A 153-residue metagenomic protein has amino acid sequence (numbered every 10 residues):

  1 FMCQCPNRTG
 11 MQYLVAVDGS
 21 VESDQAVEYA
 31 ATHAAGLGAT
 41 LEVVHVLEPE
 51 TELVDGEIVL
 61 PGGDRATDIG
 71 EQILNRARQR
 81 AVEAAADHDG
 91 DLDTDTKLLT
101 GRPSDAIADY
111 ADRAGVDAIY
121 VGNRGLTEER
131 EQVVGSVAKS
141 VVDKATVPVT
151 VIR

Functional and structural regions predicted by a protein language model:
F1-Q4, R113-R153: Gly/Ser-rich helix-loop-strand patches that form or flank binding pockets for ribonucleotide-derived cofactors
C3-R8, V82-I119, V147: Structural beta-alpha unit
R8-E57, A86: Small/aliphatic-rich secondary-structure junction motif
D18, G101, N123-L126: Histidine-centered beta-alpha loop that forms part of the nucleotide-sugar donor binding/catalytic region in diverse
V44, K97, I152: The conserved SAM/SAH-binding core of class I Rossmann-like methyltransferase domains, concentrating on the hydrophobic
P61-I73: A short acidic, glycine-rich active-site loop that binds or catalyzes chemistry on phosphate/adenosine moieties
